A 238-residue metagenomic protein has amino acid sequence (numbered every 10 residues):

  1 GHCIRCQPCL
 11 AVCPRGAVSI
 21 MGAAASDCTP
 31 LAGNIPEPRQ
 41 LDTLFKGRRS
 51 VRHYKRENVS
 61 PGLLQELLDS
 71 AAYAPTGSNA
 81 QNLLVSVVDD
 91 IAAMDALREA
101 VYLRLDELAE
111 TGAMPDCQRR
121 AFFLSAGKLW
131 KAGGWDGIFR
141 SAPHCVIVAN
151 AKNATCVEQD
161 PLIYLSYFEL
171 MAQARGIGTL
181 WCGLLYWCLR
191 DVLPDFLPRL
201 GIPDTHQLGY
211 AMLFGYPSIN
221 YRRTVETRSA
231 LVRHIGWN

Functional and structural regions predicted by a protein language model:
G1-N238: Acidic, surface-exposed loops and disordered segments
